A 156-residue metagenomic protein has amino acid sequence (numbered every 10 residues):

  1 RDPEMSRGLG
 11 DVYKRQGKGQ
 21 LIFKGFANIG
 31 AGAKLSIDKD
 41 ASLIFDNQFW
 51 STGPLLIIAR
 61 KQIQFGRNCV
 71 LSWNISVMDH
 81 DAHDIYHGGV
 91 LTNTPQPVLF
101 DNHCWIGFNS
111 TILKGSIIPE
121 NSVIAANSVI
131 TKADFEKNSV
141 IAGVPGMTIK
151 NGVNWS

Functional and structural regions predicted by a protein language model:
D2-Y13: Single conserved hydrophobic/aromatic residue that forms the stacking wall/gate of nucleotide- or nucleobase-binding
P3-E4, G25-A27, A31-K34, D38-K39 (+3 more regions): Contiguous, function-dense segments enriched for cysteine-driven chemistry and partner/ligand-binding capacity
D11, G19-Q20, G25, A33 (+5 more regions): The right-handed parallel beta-helix/beta-solenoid scaffold, focusing on the short coil/turn and N-cap positions
I29-G32, I37-D40, Q48-S51, A59 (+2 more regions): Extended beta-solenoid/beta-helix repeat architectures
K39-S42, D46, S51-P54, A59-G66 (+3 more regions): Right-handed parallel beta-helix
F65-R67, W73-S156: Glycine-rich hexapeptide-repeat left-handed beta-helix
